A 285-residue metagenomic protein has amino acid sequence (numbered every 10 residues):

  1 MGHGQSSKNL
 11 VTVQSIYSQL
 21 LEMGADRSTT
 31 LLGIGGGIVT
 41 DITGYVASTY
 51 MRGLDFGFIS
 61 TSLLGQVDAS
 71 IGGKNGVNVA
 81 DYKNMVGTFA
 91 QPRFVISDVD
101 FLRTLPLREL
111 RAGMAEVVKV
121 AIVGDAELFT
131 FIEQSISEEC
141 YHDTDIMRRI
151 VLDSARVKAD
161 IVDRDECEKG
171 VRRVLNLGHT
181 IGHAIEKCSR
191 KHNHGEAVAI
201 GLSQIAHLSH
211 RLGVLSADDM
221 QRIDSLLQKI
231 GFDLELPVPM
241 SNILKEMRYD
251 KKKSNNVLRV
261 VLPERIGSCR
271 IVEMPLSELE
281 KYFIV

Functional and structural regions predicted by a protein language model:
M1-T30: ATP/NTP phosphate-donor binding region
H3, I34-G36, L177-G178: Glycine-rich beta-strand-to-loop/alpha-helix junction loops that act as flexible
G24-D26, T49-M51, N78-V79, V86-A90 (+3 more regions): Solvent-exposed alpha-helices and their adjacent loops that cap or buttress functional pockets in soluble metabolic
I38-Y45, Q66, A184: Short glycine/serine/threonine-rich phosphate/pyrophosphate-binding segments that cradle anionic phosphate groups
Y45-E138: A glycine/threonine-rich phosphate-anchoring loop and its flanking beta-alpha core in nucleotide/phosphate-binding
S60, D98, H179, L202 (+1 more regions): Residue-level signal for inorganic ion chemistry
A115-V117, V214-V285: C-terminal charged capping/lid subdomain of soluble metabolic enzymes
T130-S241: Active-site segments that bind and position negatively charged phosphate/pyrophosphate groups
